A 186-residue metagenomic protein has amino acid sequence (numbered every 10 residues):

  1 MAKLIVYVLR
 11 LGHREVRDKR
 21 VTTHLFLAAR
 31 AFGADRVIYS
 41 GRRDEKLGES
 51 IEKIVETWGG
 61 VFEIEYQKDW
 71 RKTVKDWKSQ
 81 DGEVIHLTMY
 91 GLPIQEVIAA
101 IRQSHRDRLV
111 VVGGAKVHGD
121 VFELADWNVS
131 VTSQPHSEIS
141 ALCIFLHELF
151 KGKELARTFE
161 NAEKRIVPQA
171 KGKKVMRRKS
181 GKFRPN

Functional and structural regions predicted by a protein language model:
M1-M89, H147-L155, K182-P185: RNA substrate-binding interface of SAM-dependent RNA methyltransferases
I5, R108, E163: A residue-level signal for beta-strand positions that form part of recognition/binding surfaces within mature
T22-H24, E52-I54, I98-R102, L124-N128 (+1 more regions): Short, glycine/charged-enriched secondary-structure capping and boundary segments
T22-L25, A34, Y39, V111-V112 (+3 more regions): Long, contiguous hydrophobic alpha-helical segments, chiefly transmembrane helices and signal peptides
L47-G48, R71-V74, I94-Q95, H118-G119 (+1 more regions): Short, well-ordered alpha-helical microsegments
G91-V131: Long, charge-patterned amphipathic alpha-helical coiled-coil/hairpin "stalk" segments used as oligomerization
V121-A170: Structured adenosyl-cofactor binding patch, chiefly the S-adenosyl-L-methionine
A170-N186: Long, charged alpha-helical interface segments
